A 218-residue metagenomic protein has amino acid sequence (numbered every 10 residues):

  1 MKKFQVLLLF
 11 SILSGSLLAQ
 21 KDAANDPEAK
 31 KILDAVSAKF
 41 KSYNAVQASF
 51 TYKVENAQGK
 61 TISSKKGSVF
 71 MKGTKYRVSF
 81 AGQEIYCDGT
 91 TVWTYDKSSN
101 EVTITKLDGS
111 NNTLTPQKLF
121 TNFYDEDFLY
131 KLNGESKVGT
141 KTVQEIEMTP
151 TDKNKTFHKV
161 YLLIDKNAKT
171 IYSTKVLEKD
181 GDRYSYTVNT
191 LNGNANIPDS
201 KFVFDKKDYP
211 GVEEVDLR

Functional and structural regions predicted by a protein language model:
M1-D22: Bacterial Sec-dependent N-terminal signal peptides
A19, F128-N133, K137-R218: Gly/Pro-enriched, hydrophobic low-complexity segments that function as extracytoplasmic propeptides/linkers
K21-A45, S49, V54-E55, K60-I62 (+3 more regions): Flexible, processing/modification-adjacent segments and terminal tails in exported/periplasmic/extracellular proteins
Q58-K60, G82-Q83, G181: Solvent-exposed loop/turn segments connecting transmembrane beta-strands in outer-membrane beta-barrel proteins
S64, G73, F80, F157-K159 (+1 more regions): Short beta-strand-initiation
K66-T113, Y184-S185: An acidic-aromatic
